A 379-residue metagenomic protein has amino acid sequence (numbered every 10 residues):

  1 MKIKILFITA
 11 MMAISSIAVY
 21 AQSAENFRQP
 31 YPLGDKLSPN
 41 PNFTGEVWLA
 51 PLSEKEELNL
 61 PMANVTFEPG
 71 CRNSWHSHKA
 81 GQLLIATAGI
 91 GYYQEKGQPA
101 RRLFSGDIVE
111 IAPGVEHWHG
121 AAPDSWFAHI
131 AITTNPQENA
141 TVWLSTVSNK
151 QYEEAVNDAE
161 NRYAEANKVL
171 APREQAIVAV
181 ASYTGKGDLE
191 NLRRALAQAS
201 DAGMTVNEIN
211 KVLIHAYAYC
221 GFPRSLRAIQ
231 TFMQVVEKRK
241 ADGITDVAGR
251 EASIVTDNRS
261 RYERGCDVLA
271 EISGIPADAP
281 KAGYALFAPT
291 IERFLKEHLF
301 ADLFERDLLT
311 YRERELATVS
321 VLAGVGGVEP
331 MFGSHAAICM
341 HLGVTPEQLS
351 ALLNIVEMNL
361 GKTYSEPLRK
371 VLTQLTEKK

Functional and structural regions predicted by a protein language model:
M1-E25: Bacterial Sec-dependent N-terminal signal peptides
Y20-N59, R102, T141-E160: A short, N-terminal "cap"/entry segment at the start of jelly-roll beta-barrel domains of the cupin/DSBH fold
S23-N26, D35, P39, E160-E174 (+5 more regions): Acidic, glycine/proline-rich low-complexity segments that act as flexible tails and inter-domain linkers
N64-E68, H78-Y93, I132-T134: Short, conserved beta-strand element in jelly-roll/cupin
Y92, P113-A140: Ligand-binding loop in jelly-roll beta-barrel domains
G97-G114: Short acidic-glycine-tyrosine-enriched beta hairpin
E174-Y183, I209-L213, E313-A323, F332 (+1 more regions): Short, structured motif recognition centered on aromatic/hydrophobic residues
